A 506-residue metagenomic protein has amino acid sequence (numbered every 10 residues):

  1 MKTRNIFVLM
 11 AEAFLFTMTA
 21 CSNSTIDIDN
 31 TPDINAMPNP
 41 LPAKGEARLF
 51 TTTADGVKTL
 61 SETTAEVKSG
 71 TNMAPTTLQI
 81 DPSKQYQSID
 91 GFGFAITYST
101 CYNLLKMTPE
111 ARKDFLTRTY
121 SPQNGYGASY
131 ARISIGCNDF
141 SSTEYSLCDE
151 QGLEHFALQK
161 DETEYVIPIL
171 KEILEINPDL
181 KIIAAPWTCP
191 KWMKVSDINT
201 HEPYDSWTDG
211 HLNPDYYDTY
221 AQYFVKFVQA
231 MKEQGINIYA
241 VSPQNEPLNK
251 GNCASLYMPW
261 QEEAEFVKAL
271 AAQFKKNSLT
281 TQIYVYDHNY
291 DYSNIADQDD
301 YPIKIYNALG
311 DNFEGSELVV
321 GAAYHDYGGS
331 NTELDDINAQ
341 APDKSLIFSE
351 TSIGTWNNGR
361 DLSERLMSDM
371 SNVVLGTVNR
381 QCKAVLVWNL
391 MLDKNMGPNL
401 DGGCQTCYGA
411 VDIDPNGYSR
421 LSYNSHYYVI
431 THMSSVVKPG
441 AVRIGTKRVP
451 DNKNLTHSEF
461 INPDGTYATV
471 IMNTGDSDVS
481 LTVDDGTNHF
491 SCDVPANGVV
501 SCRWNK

Functional and structural regions predicted by a protein language model:
M1-M10: Bacterial N-terminal signal peptides that target proteins for export
M10-T19: Bacterial N-terminal signal peptides
M18-A43: Bacterial Sec-dependent N-terminal signal peptides
N23-I28, D81-G93, F140-S146, N395-A410: Short, compositionally biased low-complexity segments
T25, C137-D139, P190-K191, P247 (+1 more regions): Feature marks short, surface-exposed loop/turn motifs that line or immediately flank catalytic pockets and channel
M37-T76, I182-A184, A221-Y239, P247 (+1 more regions): Substrate-binding and catalytic surfaces of secreted/luminal carbohydrate-active proteins
L60-I238, A264, K268: N-terminal catalytic cores of secreted or lumenal carbohydrate-active enzymes
A95, S134, Q244, H325 (+1 more regions): Conserved residues at the C-terminal ends of beta-strands
